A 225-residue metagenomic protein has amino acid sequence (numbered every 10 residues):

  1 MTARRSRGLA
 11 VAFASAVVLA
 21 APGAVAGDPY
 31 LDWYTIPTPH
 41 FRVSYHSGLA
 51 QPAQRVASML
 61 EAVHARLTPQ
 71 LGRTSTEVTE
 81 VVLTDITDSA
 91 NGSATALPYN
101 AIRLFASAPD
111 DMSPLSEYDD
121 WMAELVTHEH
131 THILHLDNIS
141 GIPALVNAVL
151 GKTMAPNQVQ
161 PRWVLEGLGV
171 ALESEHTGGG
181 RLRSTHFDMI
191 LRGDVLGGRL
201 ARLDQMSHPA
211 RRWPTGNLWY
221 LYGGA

Functional and structural regions predicted by a protein language model:
M1-F13: Bacterial N-terminal signal peptides that target proteins for export
A21-P22: N-terminal signal peptide c-region/cleavage motif recognized by signal peptidases
A26-R162, G178, V195-W219: Juxtacatalytic substrate-recognition/specificity segment
V164-V170: Glycine-rich (often Gly-Gly/Gly-Pro-rich) flexible segments and glycine-rich loop motifs, frequently accented by
G169, Y222-A225: Alpha-helical scaffold elements that line and support the substrate/ligand-binding pocket of soluble hydrolases
A171-R199: Short helix/loop segments within enzyme catalytic domains that coordinate or immediately flank catalytic cofactors
